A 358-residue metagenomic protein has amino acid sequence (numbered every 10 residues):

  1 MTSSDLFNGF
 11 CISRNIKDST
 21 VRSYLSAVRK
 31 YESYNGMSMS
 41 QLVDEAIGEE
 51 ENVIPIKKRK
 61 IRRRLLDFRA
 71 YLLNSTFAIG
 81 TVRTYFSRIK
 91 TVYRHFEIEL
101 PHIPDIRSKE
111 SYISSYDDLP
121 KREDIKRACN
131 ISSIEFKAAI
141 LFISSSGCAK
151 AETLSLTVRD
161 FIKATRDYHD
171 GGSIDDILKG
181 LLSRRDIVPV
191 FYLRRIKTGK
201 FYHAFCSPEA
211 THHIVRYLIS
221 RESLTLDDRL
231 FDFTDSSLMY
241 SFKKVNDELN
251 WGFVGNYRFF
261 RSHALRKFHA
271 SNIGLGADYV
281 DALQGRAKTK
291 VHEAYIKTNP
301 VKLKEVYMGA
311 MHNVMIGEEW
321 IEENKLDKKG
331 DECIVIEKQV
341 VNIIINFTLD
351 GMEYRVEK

Functional and structural regions predicted by a protein language model:
R14-I98, C206, G274: Non-catalytic DNA-binding core/recognition domains of DNA-processing enzymes
V21, I89, A139-I140, A151-L156 (+1 more regions): Alpha-helix N-cap/helix-start motif at helix boundaries, enriched for small hydrophobics
I47-P55, I98-R127, K197: Flexible interdomain linker/hinge and immediately adjacent N-terminus of the catalytic tyrosine-recombinase domain
R122-L154: Basic, Lys/Arg- and aromatic-enriched nucleic-acid-binding interface segment
L156-H213: Conserved tyrosine-mediated DNA breakage-rejoining catalytic core shared by Y-recombinases
R195-R216, T225-N246, S262: C-terminal catalytic core of Y-nucleophile DNA break-rejoin enzymes
E222-D228, Y240-T289: Short, basic (Lys/Arg/His-rich) helix/loop patches that form interaction surfaces in the mid-to-C-terminal regions
A277, Q284-G330: Catalytic-site neighborhood detector that most strongly recognizes the C-terminal catalytic loop/helix of tyrosine
